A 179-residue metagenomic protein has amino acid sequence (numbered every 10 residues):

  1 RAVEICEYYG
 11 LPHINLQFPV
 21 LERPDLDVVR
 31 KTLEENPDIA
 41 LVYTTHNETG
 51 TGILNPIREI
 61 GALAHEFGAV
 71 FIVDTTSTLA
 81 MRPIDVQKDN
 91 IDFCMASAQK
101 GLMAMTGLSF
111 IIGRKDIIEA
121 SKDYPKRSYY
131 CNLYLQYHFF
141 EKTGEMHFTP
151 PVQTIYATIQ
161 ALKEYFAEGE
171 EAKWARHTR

Functional and structural regions predicted by a protein language model:
R1, E22-L26, T49-L54, L79-P83 (+3 more regions): Short, well-ordered, mixed-charge alpha-helical segments that flank or form enzyme active sites
R1-D38: PLP-dependent aminotransferase-like
Y9-G10, F67, D89-N90: Short, structured coil segments at secondary-structure junctions
L16-P19, T75, S97-Q99: Short beta->alpha connector loops at strand-helix junctions that form conserved, small/polar/Pro-enriched
P24-T76, F93: Active-site phosphate-binding strand-loop segment of PLP-dependent enzymes
Q87-Q99: Conserved active-site segment immediately N-terminal to the catalytic lysine that forms the internal aldimine
Q99-R179: Active-site C-terminal subdomain of aminotransferase-like
